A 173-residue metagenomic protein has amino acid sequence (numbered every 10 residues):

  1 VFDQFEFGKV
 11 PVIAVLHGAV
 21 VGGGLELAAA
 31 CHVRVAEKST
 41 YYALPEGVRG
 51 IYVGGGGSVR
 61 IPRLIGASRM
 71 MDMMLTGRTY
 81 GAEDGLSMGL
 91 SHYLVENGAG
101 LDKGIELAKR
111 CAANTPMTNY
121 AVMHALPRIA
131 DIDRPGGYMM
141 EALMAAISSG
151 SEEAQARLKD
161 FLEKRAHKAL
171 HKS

Functional and structural regions predicted by a protein language model:
V1-F7, V15, V21-L75, M88 (+1 more regions): CoA-thioester-processing core
F7-G8, N114: Alpha-helix C-cap/termination motif
P11, A28, I61, G85 (+2 more regions): Terminal peptide-recognition signature
P11-V12, S68-M70, I132, M144-A145: Short, contiguous strand/loop micro-motifs
G77-E83, G98, D102-S173: C-terminal alpha-helix plus adjacent terminal tail
Y93-L94: Two-component signal transduction core modules
